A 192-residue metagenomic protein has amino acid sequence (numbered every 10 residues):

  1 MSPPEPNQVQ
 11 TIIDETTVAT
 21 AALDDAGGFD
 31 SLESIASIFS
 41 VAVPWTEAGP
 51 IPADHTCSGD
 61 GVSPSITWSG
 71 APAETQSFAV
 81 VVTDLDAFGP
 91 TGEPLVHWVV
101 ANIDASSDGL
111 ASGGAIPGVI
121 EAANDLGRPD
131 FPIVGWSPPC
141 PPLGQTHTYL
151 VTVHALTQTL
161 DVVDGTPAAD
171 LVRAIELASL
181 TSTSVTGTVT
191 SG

Functional and structural regions predicted by a protein language model:
M1-G192: N-terminus-centered regions that define maturation/targeting leaders and the start of the first functional domain
